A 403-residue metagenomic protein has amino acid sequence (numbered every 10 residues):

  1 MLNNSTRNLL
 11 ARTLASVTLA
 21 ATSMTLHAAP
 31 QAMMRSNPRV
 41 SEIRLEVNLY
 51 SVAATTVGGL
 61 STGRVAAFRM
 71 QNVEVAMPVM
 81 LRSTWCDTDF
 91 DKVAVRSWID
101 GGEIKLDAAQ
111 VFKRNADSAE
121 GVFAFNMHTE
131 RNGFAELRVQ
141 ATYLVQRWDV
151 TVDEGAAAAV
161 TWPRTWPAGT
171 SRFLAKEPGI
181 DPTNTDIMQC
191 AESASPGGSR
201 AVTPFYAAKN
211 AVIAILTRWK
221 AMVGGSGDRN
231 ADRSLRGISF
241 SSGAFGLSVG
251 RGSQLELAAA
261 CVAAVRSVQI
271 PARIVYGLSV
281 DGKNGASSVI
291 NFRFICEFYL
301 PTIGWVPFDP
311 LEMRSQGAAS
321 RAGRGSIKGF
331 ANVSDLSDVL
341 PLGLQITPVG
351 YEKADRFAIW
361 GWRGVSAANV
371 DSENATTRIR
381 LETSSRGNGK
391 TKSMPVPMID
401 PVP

Functional and structural regions predicted by a protein language model:
M1-L9: N-terminal secretory signal peptides that target proteins for export/translocation
R12-T25: Bacterial N-terminal signal peptides
A29-V150: Intrinsically disordered, low-complexity N-terminal segments that are enriched in acidic
A53, L81-S83, A318, A322-P403: Alpha-helical and coiled-coil interaction segments, frequently adjacent to or embedded within charge-biased
V79, Y143-V145, A158, Y276-L278 (+1 more regions): A mature extracytoplasmic/lumenal domain signature
K92-D100, V249, L311-Q316: Short, solvent-exposed aromatic-acidic interface loops
L137, R147-S253, A368-N388, M398-V402: Secondary-structure boundary elements
E256-R356: Hydrophobic/aromatic-rich core segments of domains that either
